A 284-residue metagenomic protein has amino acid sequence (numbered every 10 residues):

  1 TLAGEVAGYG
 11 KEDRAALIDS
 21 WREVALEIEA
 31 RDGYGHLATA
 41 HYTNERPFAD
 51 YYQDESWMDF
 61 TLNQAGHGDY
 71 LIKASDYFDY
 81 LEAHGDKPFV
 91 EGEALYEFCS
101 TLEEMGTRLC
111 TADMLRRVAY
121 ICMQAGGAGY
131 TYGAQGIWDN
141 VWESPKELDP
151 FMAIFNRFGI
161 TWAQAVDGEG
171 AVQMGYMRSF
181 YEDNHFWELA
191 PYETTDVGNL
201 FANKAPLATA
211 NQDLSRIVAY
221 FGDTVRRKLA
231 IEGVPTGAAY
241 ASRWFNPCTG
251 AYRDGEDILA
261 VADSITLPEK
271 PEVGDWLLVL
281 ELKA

Functional and structural regions predicted by a protein language model:
T1-P88: Active-site neighborhood of glycoside hydrolase catalytic domains
E5, E93, E281: Acidic-residue sensor for enzyme active/binding pockets
D13, L17, Y70, T107 (+2 more regions): Residue-level preference for long, well-ordered alpha-helices that form the structural scaffold of enzyme catalytic
G35, E55-P145: Catalytic-core region of carbohydrate-active enzymes that cleave or remodel glycosidic bonds
E97-C99, T111-E256, P268-A284: Aromatic- and carboxylate-lined catalytic core of secreted/periplasmic carbohydrate-active enzymes
D263-I265: Short strand-edge motifs at loop-to-beta-strand transitions and within beta-strands of extracellular beta-rich domains
